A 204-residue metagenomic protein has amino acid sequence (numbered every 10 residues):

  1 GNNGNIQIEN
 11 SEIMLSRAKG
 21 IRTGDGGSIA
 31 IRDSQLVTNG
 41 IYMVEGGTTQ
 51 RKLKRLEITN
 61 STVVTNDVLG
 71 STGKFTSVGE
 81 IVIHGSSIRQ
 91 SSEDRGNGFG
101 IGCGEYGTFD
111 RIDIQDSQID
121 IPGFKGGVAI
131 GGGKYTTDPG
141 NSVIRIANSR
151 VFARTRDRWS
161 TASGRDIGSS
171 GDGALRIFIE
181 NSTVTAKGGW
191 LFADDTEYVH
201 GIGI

Functional and structural regions predicted by a protein language model:
G1-E93, G98-K125, I130-I204: Surface-exposed loop/turn motifs in large extracellular/passenger domains
